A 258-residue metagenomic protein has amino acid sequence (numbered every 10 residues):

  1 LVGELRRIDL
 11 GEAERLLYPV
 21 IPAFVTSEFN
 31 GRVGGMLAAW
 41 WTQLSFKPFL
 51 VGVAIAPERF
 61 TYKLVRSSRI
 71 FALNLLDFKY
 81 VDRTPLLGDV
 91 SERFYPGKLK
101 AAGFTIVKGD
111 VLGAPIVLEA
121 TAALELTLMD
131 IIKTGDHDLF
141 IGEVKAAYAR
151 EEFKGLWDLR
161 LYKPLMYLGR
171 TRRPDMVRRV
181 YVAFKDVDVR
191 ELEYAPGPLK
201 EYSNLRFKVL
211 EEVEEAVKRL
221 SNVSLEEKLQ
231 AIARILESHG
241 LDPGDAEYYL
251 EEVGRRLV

Functional and structural regions predicted by a protein language model:
L1-V258: Basic, polyanion-binding surface patches
